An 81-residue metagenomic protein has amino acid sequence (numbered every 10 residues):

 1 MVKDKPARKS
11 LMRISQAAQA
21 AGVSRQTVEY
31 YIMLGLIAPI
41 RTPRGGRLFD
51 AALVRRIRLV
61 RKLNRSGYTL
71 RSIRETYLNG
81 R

Functional and structural regions predicted by a protein language model:
M1-A20, R25, M33-R44, A51-R81: Arg/Lys-rich, alpha-helical DNA-contact motif
